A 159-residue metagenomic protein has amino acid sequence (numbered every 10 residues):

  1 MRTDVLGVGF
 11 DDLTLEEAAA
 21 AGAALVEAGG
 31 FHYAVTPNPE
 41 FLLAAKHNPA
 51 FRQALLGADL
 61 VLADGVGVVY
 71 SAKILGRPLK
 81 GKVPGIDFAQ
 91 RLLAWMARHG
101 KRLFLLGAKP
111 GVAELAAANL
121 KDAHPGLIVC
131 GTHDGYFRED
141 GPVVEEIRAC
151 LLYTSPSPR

Functional and structural regions predicted by a protein language model:
M1-D87: N-terminal nucleotide/polyanion-binding subdomain common to many enzyme families
V66, G111, R159: Flexible loop residues that form catalytic and substrate-binding hotspots at small-molecule/glycan-binding clefts
A72-E146: Conserved beta-alpha
I147-L151: N-terminal small/polar loop signature for handling phosphorylated ligands or for N-terminal nucleophile
Y153-R159: Conserved small/polar residues in nucleotide/adenosyl-binding loops
